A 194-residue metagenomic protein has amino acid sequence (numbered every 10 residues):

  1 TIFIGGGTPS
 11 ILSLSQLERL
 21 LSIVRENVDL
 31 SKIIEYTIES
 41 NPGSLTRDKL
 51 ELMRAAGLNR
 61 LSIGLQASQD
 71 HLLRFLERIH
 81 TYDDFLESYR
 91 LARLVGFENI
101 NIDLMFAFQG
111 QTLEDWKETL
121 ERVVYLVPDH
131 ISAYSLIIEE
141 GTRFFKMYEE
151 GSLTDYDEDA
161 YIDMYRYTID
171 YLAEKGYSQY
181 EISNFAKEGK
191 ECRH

Functional and structural regions predicted by a protein language model:
T1-H194: C-terminal scaffold of the Radical SAM
